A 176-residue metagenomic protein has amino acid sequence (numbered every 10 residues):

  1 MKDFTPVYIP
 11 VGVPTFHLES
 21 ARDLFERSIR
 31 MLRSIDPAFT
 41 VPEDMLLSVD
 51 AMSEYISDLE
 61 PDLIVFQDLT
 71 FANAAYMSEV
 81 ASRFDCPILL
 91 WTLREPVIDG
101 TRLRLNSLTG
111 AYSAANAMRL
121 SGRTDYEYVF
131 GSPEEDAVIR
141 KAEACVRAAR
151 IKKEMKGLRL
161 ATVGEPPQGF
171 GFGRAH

Functional and structural regions predicted by a protein language model:
M1-H176: An N-terminal assembly and electron-transfer interface module characteristic of large anaerobic redox and radical
